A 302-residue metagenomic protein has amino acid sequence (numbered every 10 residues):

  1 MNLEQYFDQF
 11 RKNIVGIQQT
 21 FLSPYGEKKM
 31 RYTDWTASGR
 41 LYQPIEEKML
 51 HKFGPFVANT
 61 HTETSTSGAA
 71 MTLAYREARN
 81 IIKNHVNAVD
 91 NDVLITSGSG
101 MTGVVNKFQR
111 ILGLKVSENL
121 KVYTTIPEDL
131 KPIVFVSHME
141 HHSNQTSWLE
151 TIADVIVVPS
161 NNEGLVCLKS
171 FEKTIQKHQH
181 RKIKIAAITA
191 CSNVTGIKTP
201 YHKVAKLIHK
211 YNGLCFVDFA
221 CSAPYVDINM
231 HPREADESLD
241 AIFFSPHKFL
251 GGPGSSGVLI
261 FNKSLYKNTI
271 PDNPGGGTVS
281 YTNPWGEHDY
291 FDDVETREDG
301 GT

Functional and structural regions predicted by a protein language model:
M1-T302: Pyridoxal 5′-phosphate
